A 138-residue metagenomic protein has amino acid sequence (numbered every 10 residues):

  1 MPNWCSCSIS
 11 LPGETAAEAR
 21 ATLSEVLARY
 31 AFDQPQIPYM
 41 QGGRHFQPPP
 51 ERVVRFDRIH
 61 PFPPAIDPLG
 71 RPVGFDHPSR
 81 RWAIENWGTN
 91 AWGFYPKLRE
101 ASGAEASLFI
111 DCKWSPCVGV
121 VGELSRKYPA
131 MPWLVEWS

Functional and structural regions predicted by a protein language model:
M1-P132, E136-S138: Structured alpha/beta or helical-core interaction and ligand-binding surfaces enriched in interleaved
